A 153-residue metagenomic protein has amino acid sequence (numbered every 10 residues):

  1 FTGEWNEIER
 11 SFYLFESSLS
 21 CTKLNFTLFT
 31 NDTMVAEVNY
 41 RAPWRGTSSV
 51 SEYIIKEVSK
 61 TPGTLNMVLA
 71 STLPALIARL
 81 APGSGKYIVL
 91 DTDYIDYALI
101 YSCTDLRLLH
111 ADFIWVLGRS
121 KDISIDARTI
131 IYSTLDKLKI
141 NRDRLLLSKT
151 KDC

Functional and structural regions predicted by a protein language model:
F1-C153: A beta-rich soluble binding module of mature secreted/lumenal proteins
